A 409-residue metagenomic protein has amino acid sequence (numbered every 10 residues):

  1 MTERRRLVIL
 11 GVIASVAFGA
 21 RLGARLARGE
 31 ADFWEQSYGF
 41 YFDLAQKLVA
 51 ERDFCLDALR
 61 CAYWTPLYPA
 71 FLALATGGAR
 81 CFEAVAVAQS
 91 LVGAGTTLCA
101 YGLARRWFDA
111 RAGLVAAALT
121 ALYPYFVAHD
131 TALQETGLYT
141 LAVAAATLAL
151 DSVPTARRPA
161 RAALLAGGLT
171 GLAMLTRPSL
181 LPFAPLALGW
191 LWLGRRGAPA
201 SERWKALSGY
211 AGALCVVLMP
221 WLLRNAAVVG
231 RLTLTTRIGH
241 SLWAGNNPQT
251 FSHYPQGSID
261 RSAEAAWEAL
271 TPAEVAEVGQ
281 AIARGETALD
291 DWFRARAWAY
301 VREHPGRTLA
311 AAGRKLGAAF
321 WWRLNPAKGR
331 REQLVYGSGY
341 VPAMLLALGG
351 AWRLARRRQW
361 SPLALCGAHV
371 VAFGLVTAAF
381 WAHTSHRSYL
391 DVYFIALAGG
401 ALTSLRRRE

Functional and structural regions predicted by a protein language model:
M1, A110, A146-L165, L191-A198 (+1 more regions): Membrane-interface transmembrane helices that cradle and orient dolichyl/undecaprenyl
G11, A62, P66-A70, G78-L98 (+3 more regions): Loop-to-helix entry region of an early transmembrane alpha helix in multi-pass inner-membrane enzymes
A14-A20, G113-P124, A128, T140 (+3 more regions): Short helix- or helix-capping micro-motifs that position conserved polar/aromatic residues at function-defining sites
S37-L48, A58-R80, S90-L91, G137 (+1 more regions): Short hydrophobic/aromatic helix or loop-helix immediately within or flanking a transmembrane segment in polytopic
R80, A84, I282, L289-F293 (+2 more regions): Membrane-interface anchor segments at the N-terminal boundary of transmembrane helices in multi-pass membrane enzymes
A84-F108, A145, L345-G349: Transmembrane-helix motifs of polytopic, lipid-linked glycan transferases
C99-G102, L119, L138-T155, A162-A166 (+2 more regions): Specific aromatic-rich, kink-prone transmembrane helix
T233-R314: Membrane-proximal stem/loop segments at transmembrane-domain junctions that anchor or position
